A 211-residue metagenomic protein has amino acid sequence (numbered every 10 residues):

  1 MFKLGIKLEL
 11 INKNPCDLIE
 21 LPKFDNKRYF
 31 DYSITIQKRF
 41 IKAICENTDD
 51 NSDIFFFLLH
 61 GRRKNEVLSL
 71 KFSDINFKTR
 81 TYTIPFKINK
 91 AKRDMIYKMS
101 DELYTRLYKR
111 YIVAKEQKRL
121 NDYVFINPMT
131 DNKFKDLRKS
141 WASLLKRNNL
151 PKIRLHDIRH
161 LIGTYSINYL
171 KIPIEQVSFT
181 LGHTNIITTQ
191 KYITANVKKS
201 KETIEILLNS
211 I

Functional and structural regions predicted by a protein language model:
M1-K7, R63, K191: Alpha-helical scaffold segments in carbohydrate-active enzymes
K7, I11-N14, L18-K64, L68 (+2 more regions): Basic, Lys/Arg- and aromatic-enriched nucleic-acid-binding interface segment
L18-L21, I34-I36, S69-I112: Conserved tyrosine-mediated DNA breakage-rejoining catalytic core shared by Y-recombinases
D31, I84-K90, L181-I206: Catalytic-site neighborhood detector that most strongly recognizes the C-terminal catalytic loop/helix of tyrosine
R39-F40, M95-K98, K109, T194-I211: DNA/chromatin major-groove-contacting recognition/catalytic segments
F56-E66, S140, R159-T184, K191: C-terminal catalytic core of tyrosine-transesterase DNA break-rejoin enzymes
I88, S100-P151: Active-site/catalytic core of tyrosine-dependent DNA strand-transfer enzymes
